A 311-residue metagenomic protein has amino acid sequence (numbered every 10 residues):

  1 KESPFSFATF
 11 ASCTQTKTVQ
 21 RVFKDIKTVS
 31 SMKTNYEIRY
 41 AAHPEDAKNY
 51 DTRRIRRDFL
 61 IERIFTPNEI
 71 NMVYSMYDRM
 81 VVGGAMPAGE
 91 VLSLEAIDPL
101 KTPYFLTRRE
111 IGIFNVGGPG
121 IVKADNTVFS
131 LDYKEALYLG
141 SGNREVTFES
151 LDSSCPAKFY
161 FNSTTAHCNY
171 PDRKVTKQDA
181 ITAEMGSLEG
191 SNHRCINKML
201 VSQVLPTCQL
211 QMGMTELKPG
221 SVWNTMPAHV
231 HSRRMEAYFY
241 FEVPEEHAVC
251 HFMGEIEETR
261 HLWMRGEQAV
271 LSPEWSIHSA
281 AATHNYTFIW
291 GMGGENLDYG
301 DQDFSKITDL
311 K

Functional and structural regions predicted by a protein language model:
F5-F10, F23: Aromatic (phenylalanine/tyrosine) cluster motif
M32-T102, L106, E110-I111, V116 (+1 more regions): Hydrophobic, proline/glycine-rich low-complexity stretches
P67-L100, N192-E236: A short glycine-rich, His/Asp/Glu-containing loop-to-beta-strand
M76-V91, L100-N126, M226-G266: Glycine- and acidic-residue-biased ligand/ion/polar-headgroup-sensing regions
G117-T165: Acidic, low-complexity central loop/insert segments
L131-L151, W263-H284, G293: Conserved metal-binding segment of the jelly-roll/cupin
S153-R194, I289-K311: Double-stranded beta-helix
